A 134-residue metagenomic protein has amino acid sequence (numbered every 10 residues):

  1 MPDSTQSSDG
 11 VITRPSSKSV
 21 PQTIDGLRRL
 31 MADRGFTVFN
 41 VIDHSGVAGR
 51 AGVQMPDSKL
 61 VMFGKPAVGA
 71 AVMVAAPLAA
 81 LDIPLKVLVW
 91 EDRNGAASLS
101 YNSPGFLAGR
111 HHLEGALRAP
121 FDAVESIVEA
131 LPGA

Functional and structural regions predicted by a protein language model:
M1-R34: Terminal, regulation- and interaction-focused segments at domain boundaries
T13-R14, V61-G64, V89: Short beta-strand element of the conserved SAM-dependent methyltransferase core
T23, L27, H44, V68-G69 (+2 more regions): Amphipathic alpha-helical interface surfaces
I24, A71, G109-H111: Short acidic, gly/pro-rich beta-turn/loop elements at beta-sheet edges and active-site/ligand-binding grooves
L30, F39-L85: Compact, glycine-rich, soluble single-domain proteins
K86-H111: Beta-strand/loop substructures that line and gate deep hydrophobic ligand-binding cavities in soluble
G109-A134: Well-ordered alpha/beta subsegment
